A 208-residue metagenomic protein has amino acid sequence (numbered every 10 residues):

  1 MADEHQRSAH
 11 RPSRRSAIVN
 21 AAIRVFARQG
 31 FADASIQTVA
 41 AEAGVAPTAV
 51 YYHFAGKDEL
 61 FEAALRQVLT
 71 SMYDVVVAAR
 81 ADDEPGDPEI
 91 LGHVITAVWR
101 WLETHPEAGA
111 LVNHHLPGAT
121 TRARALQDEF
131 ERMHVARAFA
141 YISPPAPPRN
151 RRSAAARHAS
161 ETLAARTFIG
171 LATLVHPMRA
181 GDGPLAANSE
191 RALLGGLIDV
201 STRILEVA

Functional and structural regions predicted by a protein language model:
M1-S13, R24, R149-S153, A208: N-terminal intrinsically disordered/low-complexity leader segments
S13-A17, A21, V25-E59, A63: Helix-turn-helix
A17-V25, S71, H93, A97: Pre-recognition alpha-helix immediately N-terminal to the DNA-recognition helix within helix-turn-helix or winged-helix
E59, A63, V77-E107, P148-S153 (+2 more regions): Hydrophobic alpha-helical connector segments
A64-S71, V94, W99, A123 (+2 more regions): Alpha-helical bundle regulatory/interaction domains
T70-Y73, V77, T121-R149, T162-R166 (+2 more regions): Amphipathic alpha-helical packing segments from all-alpha helical-bundle domains
H93, R100-F139, S143, H158 (+3 more regions): Short secondary-structure transition hinges
V94, R151-G181, N188-I204: Hydrophobic alpha-helical segments that form the core of small-molecule binding pockets and/or dimer interfaces
